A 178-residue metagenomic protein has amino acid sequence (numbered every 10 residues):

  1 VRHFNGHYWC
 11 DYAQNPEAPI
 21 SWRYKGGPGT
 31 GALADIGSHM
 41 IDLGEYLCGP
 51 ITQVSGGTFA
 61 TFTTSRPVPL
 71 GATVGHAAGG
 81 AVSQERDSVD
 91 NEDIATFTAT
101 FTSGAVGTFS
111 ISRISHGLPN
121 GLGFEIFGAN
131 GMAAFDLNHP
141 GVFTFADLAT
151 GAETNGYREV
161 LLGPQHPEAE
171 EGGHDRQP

Functional and structural regions predicted by a protein language model:
V1-S88: Predominantly a Rossmann-like dinucleotide-binding segment in NAD(P)-dependent oxidoreductases
N5, T96-T98, V106-S110, E125: Beta-strand secondary-structure signal
H7-Y12, T58-T64, S103-A105, R113-H116 (+2 more regions): Glycine-rich beta-alpha junction loops
N15, L33, G117-P119, D136: Alpha-helix N-cap/helix-start motif
W22, L122-F124: Short Gly/aromatic-enriched secondary-structure transition segments
S38, S110-P119: Glycine-rich phosphate/pyrophosphate-binding beta-alpha loops
Y46, T61-E92, T96, T100-F101 (+2 more regions): C-terminal glycine/acidic-rich active-site capping loop/insertion
P50-G56, V106-G107, M132-D136: Acidic/polar loop patches that form or flank catalytic/metal-binding clefts of enzymes that bind anionic ligands
